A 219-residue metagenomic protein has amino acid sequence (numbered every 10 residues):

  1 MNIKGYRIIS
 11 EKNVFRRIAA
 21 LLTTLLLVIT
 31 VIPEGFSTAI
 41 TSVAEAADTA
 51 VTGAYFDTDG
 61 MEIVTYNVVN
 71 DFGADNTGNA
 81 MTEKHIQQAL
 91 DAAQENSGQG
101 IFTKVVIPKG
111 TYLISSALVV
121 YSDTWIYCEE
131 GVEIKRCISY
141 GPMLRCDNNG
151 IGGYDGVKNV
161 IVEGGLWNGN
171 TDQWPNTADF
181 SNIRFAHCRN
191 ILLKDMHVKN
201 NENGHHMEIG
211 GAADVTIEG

Functional and structural regions predicted by a protein language model:
M1-V14: N-terminal secretory signal peptides that target proteins for export/translocation
T23-E34, I126: Hydrophobic core
I29-T49: Sec-dependent signal peptide cleavage junction
V69-P108: Acidic Gly/Asp/Thr-rich repetitive segments characteristic of extracellular carbohydrate-active and adhesion proteins
E83, G98-N148, W167, V198: N-terminal extracellular ligand-recognition/capping segment immediately after the signal peptide
I86, I114-S115, I138-G153, Q173-R184 (+1 more regions): Extracellular beta-strand/beta-solenoid scaffold signature
D91-Q94, G98, G169-K194, V198 (+1 more regions): Right-handed parallel beta-helix
E130-V132, K158-G169, R189-N200, A213-G219: Right-handed parallel beta-helix
